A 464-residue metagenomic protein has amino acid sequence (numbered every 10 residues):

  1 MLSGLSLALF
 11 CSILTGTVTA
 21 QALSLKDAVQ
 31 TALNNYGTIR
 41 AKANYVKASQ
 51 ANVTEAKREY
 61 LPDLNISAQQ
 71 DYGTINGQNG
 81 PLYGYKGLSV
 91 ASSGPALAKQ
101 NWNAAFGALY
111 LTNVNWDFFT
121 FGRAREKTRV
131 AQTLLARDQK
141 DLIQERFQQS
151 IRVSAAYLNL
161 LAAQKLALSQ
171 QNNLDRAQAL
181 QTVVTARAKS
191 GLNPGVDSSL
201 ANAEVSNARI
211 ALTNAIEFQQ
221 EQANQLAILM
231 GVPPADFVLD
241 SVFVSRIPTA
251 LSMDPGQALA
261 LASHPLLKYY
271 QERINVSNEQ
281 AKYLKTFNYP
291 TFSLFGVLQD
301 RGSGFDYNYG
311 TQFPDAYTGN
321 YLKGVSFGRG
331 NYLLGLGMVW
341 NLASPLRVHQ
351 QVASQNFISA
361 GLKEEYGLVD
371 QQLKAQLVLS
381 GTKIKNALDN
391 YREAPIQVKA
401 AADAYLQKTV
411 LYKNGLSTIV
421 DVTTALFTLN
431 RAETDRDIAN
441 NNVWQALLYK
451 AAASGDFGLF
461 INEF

Functional and structural regions predicted by a protein language model:
M1-K26, L33: Bacterial Sec-dependent N-terminal signal peptides
Q30-F119, V232, L259-S344, A375: A small-residue-enriched
R40-N44, K57-R58, W102-A104, F118-R146 (+7 more regions): Sec/SRP-type N-terminal targeting helices
N65, T74, D435-F464: Acidic, low-complexity, intrinsically disordered peripheral segments
E145-S263, T428-N430, R436, A446 (+1 more regions): Periplasmic alpha-helical coiled-coil/stalk elements that build and connect Gram-negative outer-membrane
A188-L192, Y412-L416, A453: A short glycine-centered flexible hinge/capping loop motif at secondary-structure junctions
